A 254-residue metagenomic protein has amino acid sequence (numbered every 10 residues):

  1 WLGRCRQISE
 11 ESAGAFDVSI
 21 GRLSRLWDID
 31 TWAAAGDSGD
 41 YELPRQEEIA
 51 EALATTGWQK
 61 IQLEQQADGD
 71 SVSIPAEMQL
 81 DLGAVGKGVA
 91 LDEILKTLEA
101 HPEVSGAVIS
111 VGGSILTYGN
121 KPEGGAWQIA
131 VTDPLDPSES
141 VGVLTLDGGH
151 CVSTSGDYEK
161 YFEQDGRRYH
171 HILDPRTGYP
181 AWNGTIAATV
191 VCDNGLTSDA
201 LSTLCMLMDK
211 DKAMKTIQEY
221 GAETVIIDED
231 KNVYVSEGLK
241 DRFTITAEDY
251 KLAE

Functional and structural regions predicted by a protein language model:
W1-E254: Mature catalytic core of soluble alpha/beta enzymes
